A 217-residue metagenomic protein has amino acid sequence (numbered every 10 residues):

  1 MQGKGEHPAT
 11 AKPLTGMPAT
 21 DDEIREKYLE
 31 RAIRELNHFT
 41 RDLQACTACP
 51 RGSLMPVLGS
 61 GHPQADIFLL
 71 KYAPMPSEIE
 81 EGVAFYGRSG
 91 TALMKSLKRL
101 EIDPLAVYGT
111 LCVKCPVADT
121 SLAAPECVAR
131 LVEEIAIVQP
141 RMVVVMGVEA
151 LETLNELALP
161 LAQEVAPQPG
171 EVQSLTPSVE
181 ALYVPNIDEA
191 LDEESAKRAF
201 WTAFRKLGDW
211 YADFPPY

Functional and structural regions predicted by a protein language model:
Q2-Y217: A polyanion-binding, active-site-adjacent surface
